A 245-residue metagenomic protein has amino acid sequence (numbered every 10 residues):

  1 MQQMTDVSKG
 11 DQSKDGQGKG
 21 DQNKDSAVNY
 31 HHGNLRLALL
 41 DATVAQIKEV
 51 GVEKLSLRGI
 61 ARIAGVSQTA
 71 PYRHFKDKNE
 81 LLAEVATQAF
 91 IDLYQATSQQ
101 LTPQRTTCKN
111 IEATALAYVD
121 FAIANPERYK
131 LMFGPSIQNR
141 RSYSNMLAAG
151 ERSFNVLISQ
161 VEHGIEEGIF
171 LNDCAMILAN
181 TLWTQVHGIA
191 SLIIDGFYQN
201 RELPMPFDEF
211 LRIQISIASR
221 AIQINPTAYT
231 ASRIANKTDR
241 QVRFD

Functional and structural regions predicted by a protein language model:
M1-D11, D15, G20, F154-N155 (+3 more regions): C-terminal peripheral helix-coil segments that are non-catalytic and often amphipathic
L35-T43, I60, V85-A89, L93 (+2 more regions): Generic hydrophobic, amphipathic alpha-helix propensity
A38, E49-E80, E84: Helix-turn-helix
Q88-E112, S142-E151, Q160-E166: Amphipathic alpha-helical linker/stalk segments
S98-R128, N172, M176-L182, Y229 (+1 more regions): Hydrophobic alpha-helical connector segments
E112-F133, N155, W183-A190, I194 (+2 more regions): Helical hydrophobic small-molecule/effector-binding pocket
E127-S159, I177, N200-P204: Short secondary-structure transition hinges
